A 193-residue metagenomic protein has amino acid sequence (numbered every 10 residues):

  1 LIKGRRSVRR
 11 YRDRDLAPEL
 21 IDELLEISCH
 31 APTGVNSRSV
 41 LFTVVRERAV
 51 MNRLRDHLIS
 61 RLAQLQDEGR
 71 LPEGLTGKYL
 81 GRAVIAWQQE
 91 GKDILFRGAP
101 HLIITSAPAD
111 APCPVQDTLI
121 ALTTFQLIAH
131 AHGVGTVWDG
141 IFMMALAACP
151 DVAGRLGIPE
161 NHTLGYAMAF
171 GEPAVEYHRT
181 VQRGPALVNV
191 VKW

Functional and structural regions predicted by a protein language model:
L1-C29: Extended interfacial segments that mediate partner engagement and assembly in macromolecular machines
E23-C29, H101-G154, M168: Small-aliphatic-rich amphipathic alpha-helix that forms the alpha element of a beta-alpha
I27-C29, A86-G91, D151-R155, A174-E176: Glycine-rich, charged/polar anion/phosphate-binding loops that engage phosphate groups from diverse ligands
G34-S37, I94-R97, L156-N161: Solvent-exposed alpha-helices and their adjacent loops that cap or buttress functional pockets in soluble metabolic
S37-R46, I141: Short loop-to-beta-strand entry elements in the cores of soluble alpha/beta enzymes
S39-V40, A99-L102, L164-G165: Short, surface-exposed beta-edge/turn micro-motifs
V44-T118: Glycine/small-residue-rich phosphate/adenosyl-binding loop
Q89, I158-W193: C-terminal helix-cap and adjacent tail motif
